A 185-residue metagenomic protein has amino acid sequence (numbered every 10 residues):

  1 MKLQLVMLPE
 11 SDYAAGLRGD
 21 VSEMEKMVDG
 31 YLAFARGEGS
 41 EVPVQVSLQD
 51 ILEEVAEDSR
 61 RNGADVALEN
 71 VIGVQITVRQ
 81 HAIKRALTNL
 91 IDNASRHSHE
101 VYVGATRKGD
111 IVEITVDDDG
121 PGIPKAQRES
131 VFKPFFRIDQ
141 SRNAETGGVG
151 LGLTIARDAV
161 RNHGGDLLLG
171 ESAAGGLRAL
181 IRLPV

Functional and structural regions predicted by a protein language model:
G37-E41, Q75-V78: Conserved micro-motifs of the catalytic ATP-binding
V44-R60: Short beta-to-alpha transition helix within the HATPase_c
D65-T77, K108: Conserved catalytic submotifs in the C-terminal HATPase_c
H99, G164-G165: Conserved glycine-rich
E100-D110: Short beta-strand/loop element within the Bergerat-fold HATPase_c
I111, I123-F136: Short conserved segment of the HATPase_c
G147, G152, A156: Short alpha-helical Gxxx[C/S/T] motif in the catalytic ATP-binding
